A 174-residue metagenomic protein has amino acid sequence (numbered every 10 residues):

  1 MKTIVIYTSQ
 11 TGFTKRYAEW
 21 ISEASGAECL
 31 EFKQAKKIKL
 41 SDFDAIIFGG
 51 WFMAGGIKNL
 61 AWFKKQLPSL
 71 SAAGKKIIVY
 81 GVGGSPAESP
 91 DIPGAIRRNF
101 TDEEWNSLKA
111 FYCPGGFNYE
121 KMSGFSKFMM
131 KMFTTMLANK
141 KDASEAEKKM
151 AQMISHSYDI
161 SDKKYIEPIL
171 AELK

Functional and structural regions predicted by a protein language model:
M1-A73, E167-K174: N-terminal beta1-alpha1-beta2 submodule of the flavodoxin-like/Rossmannoid cofactor-binding fold
A24, E28, G55-K174: FMN-binding flavodoxin-like domain, especially the glycine-rich phosphate-binding loop
